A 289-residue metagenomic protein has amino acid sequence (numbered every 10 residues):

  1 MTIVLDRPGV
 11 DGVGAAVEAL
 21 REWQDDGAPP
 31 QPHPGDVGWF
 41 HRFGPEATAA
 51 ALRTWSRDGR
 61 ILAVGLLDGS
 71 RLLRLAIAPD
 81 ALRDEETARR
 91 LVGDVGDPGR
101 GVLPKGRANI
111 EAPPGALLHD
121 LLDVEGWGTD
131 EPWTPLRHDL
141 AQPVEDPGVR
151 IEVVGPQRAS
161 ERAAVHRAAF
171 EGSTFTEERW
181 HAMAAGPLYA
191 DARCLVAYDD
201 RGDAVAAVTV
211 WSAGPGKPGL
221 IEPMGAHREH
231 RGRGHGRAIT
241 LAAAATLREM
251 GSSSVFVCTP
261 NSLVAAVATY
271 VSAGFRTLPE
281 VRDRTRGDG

Functional and structural regions predicted by a protein language model:
M1-E18, R150-A163: A short beta-loop-alpha structural element at the N-terminal edge of CoA-dependent acyl/N-acetyltransferase catalytic
P8, W23-G99, V205-G219, H227: Conserved donor-binding loop and adjoining core beta-sheet/short helix segment in diverse acyl/aminoacyl transferases
D36-V37, P143-G219: Flexible, substrate/cofactor-facing loop regions flanked by secondary structure within enzyme catalytic domains
G69-G148, R282-R286: Acyl-donor-binding surface of acyltransferase catalytic domains
P79-R90, D203, P223-L241, R248-M250 (+1 more regions): Conserved glycine-rich acetyl-CoA-binding loop
T87-R107, A238-S254, R276: Conserved acyl-CoA
R90-G93, P113-E131, R233, R237 (+2 more regions): Conserved active-site alpha-helix within GNAT-family acetyltransferase domains
A108-A112, I221, V255-T259: Conserved hydrophobic beta-strand within the GNAT/NAT acetyltransferase core sheet that lines the active-site cleft
